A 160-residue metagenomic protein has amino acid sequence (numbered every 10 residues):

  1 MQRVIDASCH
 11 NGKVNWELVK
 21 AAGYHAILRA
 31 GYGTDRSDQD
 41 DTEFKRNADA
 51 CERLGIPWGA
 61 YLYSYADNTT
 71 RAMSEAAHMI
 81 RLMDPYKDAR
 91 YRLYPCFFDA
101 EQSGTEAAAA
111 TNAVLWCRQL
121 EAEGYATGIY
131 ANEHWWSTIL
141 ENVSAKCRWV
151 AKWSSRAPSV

Functional and structural regions predicted by a protein language model:
M1-G31: Boundary/entry segment of secreted carbohydrate-active catalytic domains
R3-A7, A26-L28, W58-L62, C96-F98 (+2 more regions): Hydrophobic faces of well-ordered beta-strands that scaffold small-molecule active sites in alpha/beta enzyme cores
I5, V19, C51, F98 (+1 more regions): Conserved, mostly hydrophobic/aromatic
C9-K13, G31-R36, W58, S64-T69 (+3 more regions): Solvent-exposed loop/turn segments at secondary-structure junctions within structured extracellular/periplasmic domains
V14-G23, T42-I56, M79-Y91, V143: Acidic (Asp/Glu)-rich catalytic clusters
Y24-R36, A48-D67, P95-C96: Short, well-structured secondary-structure segments
D40-E43, A66-I80: Glycine-rich anion/phosphate-binding loops
A77-V160: Surface-exposed substrate-engagement region within the catalytic domains of secreted or surface-exposed extracellular
